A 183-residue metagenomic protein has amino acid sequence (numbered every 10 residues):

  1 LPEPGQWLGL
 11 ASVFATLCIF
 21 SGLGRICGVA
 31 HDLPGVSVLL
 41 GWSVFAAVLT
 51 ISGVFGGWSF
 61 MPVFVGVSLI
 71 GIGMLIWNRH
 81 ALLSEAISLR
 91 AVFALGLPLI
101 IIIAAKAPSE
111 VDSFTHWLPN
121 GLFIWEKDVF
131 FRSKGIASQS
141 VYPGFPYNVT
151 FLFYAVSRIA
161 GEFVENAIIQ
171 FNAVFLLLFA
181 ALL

Functional and structural regions predicted by a protein language model:
L1-L83: Membrane-embedded, hydrophobic transmembrane alpha-helices
P4-W7, S84, S88, V164-A167: Membrane-interfacial loop-to-transmembrane-helix junctions in polytopic alpha-helical membrane proteins
Q6-G22, L95, Y147, Q170-F179: Alpha-helical transmembrane segments at the extracellular/periplasmic loop-to-helix junctions of multi-pass membrane
C18, E85-A91, W117-F123: Short, functional N-terminal and low-complexity linear motifs
I51, I76-I87, I100-V111: Transmembrane alpha-helix boundary signature
S59-F60, S88, P146, V164: Alpha-helix initiation/capping motif
R90-I100: Small-residue-rich segments of transmembrane alpha-helices in multi-pass membrane proteins, especially helix faces
P98-L183: Active-site lumenal/periplasmic loops and adjacent helix-entry segments of GT-C-fold, multi-pass membrane
